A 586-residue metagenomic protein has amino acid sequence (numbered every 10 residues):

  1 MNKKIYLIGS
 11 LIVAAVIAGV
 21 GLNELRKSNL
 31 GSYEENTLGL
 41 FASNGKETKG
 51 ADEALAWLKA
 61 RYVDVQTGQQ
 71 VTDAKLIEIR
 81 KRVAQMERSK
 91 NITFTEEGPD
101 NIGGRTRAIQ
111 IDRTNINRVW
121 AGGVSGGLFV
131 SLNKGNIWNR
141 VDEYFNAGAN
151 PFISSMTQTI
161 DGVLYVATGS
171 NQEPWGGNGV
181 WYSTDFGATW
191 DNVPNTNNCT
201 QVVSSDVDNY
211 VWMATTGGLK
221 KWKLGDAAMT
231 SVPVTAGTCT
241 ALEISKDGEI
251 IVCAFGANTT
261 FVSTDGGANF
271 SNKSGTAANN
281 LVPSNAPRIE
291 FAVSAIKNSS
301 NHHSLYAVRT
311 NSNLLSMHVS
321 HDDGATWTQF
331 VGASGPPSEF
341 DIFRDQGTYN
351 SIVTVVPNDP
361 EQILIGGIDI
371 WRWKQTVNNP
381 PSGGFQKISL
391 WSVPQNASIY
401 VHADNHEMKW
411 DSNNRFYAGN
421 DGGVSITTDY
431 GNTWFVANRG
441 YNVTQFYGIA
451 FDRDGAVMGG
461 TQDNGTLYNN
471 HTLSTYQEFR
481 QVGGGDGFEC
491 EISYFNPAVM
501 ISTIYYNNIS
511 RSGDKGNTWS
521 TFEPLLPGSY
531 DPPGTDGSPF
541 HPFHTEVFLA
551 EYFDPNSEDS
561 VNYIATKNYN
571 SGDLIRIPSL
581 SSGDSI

Functional and structural regions predicted by a protein language model:
M1-L11: N-terminal Sec-pathway targeting helices
N2-K3, L22-L25: Transmembrane helical bundles and short interhelical boundary loops of multi-pass, membrane-embedded
G9-V20: Hydrophobic membrane-insertion alpha-helices, especially the h-region of bacterial N-terminal signal peptides
L25-I586: Beta-propeller blade termini and top-face loops
